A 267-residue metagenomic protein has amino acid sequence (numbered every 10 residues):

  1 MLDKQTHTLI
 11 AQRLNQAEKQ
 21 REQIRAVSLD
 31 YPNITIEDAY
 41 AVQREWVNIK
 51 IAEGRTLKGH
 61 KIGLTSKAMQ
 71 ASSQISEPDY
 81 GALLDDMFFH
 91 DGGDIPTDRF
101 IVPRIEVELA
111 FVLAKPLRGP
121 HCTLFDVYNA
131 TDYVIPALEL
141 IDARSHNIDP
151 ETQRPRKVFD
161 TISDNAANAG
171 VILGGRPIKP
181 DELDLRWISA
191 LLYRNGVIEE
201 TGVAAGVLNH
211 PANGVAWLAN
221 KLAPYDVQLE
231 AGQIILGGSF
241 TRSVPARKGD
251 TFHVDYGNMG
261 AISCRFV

Functional and structural regions predicted by a protein language model:
L2-N209, T251, M259-V267: Catalytic-core "active-site belt" of small-molecule-metabolizing enzymes, emphasizing His/Asp/Glu-rich regions
D94-I95, A223-Y225, H253-V254: Short, intrinsically disordered/low-complexity patches at protein termini and at juxtamembrane boundaries
G202-G206, G214, P224: Conserved phosphate- and dinucleotide-binding cores of soluble alpha/beta proteins, encompassing both enzyme active
V215-S243: A conserved acidic, glycine/proline-rich C-terminal tail/linker
Y225, E230-Q233, D250-F252, G260-I262: A short pocket-lining beta-strand/turn micro-motif at the edge of beta-sheets
G238-R242, A246-V254: Low-complexity, intrinsically disordered Gly/Pro/Thr-rich segments
